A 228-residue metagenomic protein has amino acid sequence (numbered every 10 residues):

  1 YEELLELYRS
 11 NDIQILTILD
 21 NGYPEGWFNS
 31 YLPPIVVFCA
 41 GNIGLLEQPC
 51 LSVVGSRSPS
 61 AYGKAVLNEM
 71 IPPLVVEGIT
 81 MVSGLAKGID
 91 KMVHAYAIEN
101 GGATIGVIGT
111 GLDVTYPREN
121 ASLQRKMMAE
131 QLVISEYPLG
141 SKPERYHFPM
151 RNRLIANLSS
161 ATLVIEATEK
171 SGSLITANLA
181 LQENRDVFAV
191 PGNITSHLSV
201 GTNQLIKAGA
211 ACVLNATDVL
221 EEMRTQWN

Functional and structural regions predicted by a protein language model:
Y1-G22: Short, small/acidic-rich helices and loops at N termini and domain boundaries of DNA replication/processing enzymes
I18-N228: Glycine-biased, small-residue-rich flexible motifs in mid-sequence functional cores and linkers
